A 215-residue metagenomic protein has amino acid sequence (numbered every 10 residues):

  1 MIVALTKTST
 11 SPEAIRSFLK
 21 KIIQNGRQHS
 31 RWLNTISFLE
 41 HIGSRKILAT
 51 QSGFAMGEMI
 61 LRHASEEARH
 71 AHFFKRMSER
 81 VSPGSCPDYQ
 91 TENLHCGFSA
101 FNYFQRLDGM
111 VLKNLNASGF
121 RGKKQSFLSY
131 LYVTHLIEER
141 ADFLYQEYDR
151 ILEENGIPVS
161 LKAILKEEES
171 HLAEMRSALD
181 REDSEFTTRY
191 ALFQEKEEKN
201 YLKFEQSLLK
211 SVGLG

Functional and structural regions predicted by a protein language model:
M1-G215: Non-heme di-metal
